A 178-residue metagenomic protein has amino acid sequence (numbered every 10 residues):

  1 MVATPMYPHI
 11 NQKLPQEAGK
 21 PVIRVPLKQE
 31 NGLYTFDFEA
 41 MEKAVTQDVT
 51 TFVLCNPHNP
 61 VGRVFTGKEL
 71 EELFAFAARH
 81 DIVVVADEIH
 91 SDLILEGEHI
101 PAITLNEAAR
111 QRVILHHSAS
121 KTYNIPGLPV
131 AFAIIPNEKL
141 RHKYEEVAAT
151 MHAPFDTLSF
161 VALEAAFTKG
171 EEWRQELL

Functional and structural regions predicted by a protein language model:
M1-L14: Conserved PLP-anchoring active-site segment centered on the Schiff-base-forming lysine
M1-V2, I23, V85, I114-H116: Structural detector of well-ordered beta-strand residues that form the stable sheet scaffold of enzyme domains
T4-P5, R24-Q29: Short beta->alpha connector loops at strand-helix junctions that form conserved, small/polar/Pro-enriched
L14-P15, A77, N106: A generic structural signal for well-ordered alpha-helical segments
K20, R79-V83, R110-Q111: A short helix->loop->beta-strand "cap" motif at the edges of active sites that frequently abuts
L27-G97: Active-site phosphate-binding strand-loop segment of PLP-dependent enzymes
D48, R110-V113: Short acidic capping loops at alpha-helix termini that bridge into adjacent secondary structure
R112-L178: PLP-dependent aminotransferase class I/II
